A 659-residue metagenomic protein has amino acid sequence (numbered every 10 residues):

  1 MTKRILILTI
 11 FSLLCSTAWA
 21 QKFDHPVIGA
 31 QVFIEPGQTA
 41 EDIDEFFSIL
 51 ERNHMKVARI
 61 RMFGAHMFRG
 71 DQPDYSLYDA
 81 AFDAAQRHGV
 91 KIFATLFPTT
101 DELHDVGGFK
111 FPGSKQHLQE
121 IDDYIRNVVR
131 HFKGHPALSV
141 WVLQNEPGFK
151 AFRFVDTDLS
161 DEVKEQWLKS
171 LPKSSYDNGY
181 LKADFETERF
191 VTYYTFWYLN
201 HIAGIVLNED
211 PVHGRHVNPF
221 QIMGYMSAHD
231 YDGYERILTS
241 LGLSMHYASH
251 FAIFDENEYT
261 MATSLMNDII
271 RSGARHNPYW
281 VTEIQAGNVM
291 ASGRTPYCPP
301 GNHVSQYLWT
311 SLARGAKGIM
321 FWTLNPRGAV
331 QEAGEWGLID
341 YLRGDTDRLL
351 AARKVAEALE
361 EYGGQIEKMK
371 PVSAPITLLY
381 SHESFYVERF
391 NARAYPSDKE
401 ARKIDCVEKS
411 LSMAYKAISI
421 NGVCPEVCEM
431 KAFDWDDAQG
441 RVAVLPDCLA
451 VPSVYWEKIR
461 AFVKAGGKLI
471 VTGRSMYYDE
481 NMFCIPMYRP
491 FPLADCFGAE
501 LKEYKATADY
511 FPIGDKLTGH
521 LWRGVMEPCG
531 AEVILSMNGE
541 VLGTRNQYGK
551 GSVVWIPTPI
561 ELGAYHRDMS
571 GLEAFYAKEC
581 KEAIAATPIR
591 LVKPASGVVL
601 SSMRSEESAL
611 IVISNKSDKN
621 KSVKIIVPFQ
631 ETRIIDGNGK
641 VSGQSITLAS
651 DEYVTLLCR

Functional and structural regions predicted by a protein language model:
W19-V57, Q365: N-terminal carbohydrate-binding accessory modules
I28-G37, F63-Y75, V106-E120, P147 (+6 more regions): The substrate-binding groove and active-site-proximal loops of carbohydrate-active enzymes, especially glycoside
G37-L50, I121-V128, M223-Y234, P300-L308: Short, acidic/polar
D44-N53, V57-G113, E120, Y193-V212: Aromatic-lined substrate-binding rim segments of carbohydrate-active enzymes
P112, D123-N127, H131-I269: Polysaccharide-binding and catalytic clefts of secreted carbohydrate-active enzymes
H216-N218, G224-E408, E503-A508, P512-G514 (+6 more regions): Hydrophobic targeting/anchoring helices
I222, Y415-D436: A short, well-structured beta->alpha microelement
P446-R659: A conserved amphipathic helix/loop scaffold that creates a polar/acidic microenvironment used either to coordinate
